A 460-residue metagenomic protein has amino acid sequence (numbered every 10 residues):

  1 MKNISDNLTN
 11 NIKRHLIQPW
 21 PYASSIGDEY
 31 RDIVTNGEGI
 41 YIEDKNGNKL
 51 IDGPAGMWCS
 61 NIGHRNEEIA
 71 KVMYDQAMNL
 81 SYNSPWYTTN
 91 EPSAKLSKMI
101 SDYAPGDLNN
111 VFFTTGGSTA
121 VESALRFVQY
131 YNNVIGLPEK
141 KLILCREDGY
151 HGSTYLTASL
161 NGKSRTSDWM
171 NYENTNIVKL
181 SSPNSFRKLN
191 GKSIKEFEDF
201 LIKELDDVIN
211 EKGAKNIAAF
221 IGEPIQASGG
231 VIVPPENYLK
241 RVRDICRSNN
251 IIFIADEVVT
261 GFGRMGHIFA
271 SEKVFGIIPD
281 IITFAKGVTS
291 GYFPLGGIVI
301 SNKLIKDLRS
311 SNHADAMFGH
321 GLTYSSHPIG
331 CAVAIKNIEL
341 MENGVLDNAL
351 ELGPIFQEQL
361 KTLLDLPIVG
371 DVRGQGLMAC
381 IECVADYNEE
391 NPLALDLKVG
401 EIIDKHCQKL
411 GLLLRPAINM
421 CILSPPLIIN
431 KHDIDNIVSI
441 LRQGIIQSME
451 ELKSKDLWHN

Functional and structural regions predicted by a protein language model:
K2-N460: Conserved N-terminal phosphate-binding loop of PLP-dependent enzymes in the Aspartate aminotransferase
